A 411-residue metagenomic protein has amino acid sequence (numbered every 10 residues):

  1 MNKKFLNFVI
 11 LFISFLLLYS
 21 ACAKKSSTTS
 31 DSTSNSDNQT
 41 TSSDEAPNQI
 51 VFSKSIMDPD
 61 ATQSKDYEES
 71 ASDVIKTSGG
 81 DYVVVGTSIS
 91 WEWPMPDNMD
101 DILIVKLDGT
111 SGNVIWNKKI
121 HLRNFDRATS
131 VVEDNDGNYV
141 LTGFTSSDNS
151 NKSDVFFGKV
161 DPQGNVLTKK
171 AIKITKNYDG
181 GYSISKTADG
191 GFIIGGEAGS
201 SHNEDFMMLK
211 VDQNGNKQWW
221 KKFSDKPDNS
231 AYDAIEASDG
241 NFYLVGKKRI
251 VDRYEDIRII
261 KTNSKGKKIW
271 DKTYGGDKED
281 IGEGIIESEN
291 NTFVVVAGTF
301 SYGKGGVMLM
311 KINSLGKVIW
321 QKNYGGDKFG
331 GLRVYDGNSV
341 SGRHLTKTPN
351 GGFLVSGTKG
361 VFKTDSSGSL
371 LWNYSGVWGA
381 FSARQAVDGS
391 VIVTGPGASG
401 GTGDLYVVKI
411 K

Functional and structural regions predicted by a protein language model:
M1-V9: Bacterial N-terminal signal peptides that target proteins for export
F12-L16: Alpha-helical transmembrane segments
Y19-A21: C-terminal motif of bacterial Sec signal peptides marking the signal peptidase cleavage site
K24-T33: Bacterial Sec signal peptide processing site at the extreme N-terminus
S26-S27, Q39-K411: A sequence-level/structural motif corresponding to short, flexible coil/turn segments enriched in small polar residues
